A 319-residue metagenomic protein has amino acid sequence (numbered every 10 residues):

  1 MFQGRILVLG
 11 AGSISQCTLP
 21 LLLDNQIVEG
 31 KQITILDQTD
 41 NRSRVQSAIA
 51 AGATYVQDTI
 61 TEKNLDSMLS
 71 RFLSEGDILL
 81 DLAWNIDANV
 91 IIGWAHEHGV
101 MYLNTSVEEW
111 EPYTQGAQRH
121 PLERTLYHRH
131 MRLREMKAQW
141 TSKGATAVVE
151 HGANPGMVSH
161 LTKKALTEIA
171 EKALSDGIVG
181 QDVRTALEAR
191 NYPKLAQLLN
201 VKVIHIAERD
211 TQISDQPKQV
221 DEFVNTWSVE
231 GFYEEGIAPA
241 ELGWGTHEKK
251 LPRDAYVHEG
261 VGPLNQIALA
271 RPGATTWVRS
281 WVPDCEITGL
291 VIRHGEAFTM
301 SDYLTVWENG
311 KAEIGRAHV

Functional and structural regions predicted by a protein language model:
L7-G12: Conserved N-terminal Rossmann-fold NAD(P)-binding element of oxidoreductases
I14-C17: Hydrophobic/small residue at the entry helix of a nucleotide-binding pocket
I27-S47: NAD(P)-binding Rossmann-fold cofactor-contacting core
I49-K63: Rossmann-fold cofactor-recognition segment
I60-F72: Conserved Rossmann-fold cofactor-binding substructure of NAD(P)-dependent oxidoreductases
I86-M101, T105-G144: Rossmann-fold NAD(P)-binding glycine/threonine-rich loop
H120-A196: Adenosine-phosphate binding glycine-rich loop
E168-R316: C-terminal catalytic/substrate-binding lobe primarily of soluble NAD(P)-dependent oxidoreductases
